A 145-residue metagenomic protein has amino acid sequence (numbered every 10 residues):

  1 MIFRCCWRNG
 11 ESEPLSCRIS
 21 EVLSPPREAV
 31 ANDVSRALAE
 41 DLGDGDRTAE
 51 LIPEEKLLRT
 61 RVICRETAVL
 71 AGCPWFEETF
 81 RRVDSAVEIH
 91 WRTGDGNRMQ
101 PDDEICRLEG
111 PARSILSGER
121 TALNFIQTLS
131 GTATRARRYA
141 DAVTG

Functional and structural regions predicted by a protein language model:
F3-G145: Acidic/glycine-rich phosphate/pyrophosphate-binding loops and surrounding catalytic core that coordinate Mg2+
